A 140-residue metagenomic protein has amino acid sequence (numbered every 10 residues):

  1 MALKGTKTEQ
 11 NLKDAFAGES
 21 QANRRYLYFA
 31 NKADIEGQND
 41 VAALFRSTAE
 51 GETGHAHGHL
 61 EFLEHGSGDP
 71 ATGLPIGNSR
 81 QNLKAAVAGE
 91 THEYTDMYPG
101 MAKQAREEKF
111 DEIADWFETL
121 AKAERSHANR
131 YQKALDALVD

Functional and structural regions predicted by a protein language model:
M1-D140: Non-heme di-metal
